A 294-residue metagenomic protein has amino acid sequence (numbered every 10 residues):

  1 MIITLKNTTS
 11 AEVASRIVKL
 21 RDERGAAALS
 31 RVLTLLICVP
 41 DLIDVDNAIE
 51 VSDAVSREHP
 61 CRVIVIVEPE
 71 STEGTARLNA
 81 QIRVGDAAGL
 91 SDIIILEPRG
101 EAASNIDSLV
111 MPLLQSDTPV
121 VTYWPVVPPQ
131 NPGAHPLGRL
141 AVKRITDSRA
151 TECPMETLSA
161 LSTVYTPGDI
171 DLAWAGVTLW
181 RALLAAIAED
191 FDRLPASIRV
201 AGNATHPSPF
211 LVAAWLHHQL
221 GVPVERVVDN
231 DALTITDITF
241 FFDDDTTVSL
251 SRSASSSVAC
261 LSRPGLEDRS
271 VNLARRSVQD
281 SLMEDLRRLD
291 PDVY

Functional and structural regions predicted by a protein language model:
M1-L114: An N-terminal, globular interaction/scaffold subdomain
M1-S30, R77, D171-A188, V271 (+1 more regions): Short N-terminal or domain-adjacent regulatory/targeting segments
L20-R21, A213-W215, E225-Y294: C-terminal structured domains
A27-A28, T151, Y165-A175, F191 (+3 more regions): Extended, compositionally simple fibrous regions characteristic of intermediate-filament-like scaffolds
A54-V65, L114-V121, R139-I145, H217-R226: Structural alpha-beta junctions
V63-S71, Y123-P125, S148-T151, P223-L233: A generic structural motif
S91-A185: Internal, hydrophobic cores of structured domains that mediate oligomerization or house catalytic pockets within large
T151-I235, T239-D245: A contiguous, surface-oriented mixed alpha/beta subdomain in the mid-to-C-terminal portion of proteins that forms
